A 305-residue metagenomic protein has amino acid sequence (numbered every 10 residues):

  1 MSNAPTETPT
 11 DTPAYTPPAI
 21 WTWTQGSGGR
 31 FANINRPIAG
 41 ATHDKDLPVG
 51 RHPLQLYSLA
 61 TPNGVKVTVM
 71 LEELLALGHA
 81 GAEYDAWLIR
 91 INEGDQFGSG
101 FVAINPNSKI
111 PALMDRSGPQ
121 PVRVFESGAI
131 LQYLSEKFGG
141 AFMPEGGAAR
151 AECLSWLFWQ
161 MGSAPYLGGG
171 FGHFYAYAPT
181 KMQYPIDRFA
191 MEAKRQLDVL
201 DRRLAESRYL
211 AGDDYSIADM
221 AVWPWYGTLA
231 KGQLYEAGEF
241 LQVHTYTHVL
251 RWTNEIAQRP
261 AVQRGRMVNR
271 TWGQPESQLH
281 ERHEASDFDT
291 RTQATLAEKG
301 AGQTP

Functional and structural regions predicted by a protein language model:
S2-D187, M191-K194, Q293-P305: GST-like domain detector, emphasizing the conserved glutathione-binding G-site in the N-terminal thioredoxin-like
D95, W156-Q160, Y246-V262: Short, mixed-charge aromatic SLiMs
L113, I130, L200, D219 (+1 more regions): Residue-level signal for nonpolar/aromatic packing positions in well-ordered secondary structure
S135-G139, M161, A205, W225-Y226 (+3 more regions): Hydrophobic/aromatic-lined pockets within catalytic cores
G140, R202-D213, P260-G265: Surface-exposed helix-capping loop/turn segments at secondary-structure junctions
G168-G172, L210-I256, R266, G273: GST superfamily/GST-like fold recognition
R188-R195, V199, H248-R251: A non-catalytic, amphipathic alpha-helix used as a structural packing/dimerization or gating element in enzyme scaffolds
W252-P305: Long hydrophobic alpha-helical segments typical of transmembrane helices together with their membrane-interfacial
